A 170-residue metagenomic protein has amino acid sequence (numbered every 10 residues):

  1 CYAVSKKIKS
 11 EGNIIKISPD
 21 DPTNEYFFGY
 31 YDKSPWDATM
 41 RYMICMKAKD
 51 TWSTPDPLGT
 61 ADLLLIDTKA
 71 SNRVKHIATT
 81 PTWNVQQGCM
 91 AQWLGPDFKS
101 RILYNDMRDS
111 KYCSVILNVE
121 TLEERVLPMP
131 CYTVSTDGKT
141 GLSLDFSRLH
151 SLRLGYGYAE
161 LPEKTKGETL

Functional and structural regions predicted by a protein language model:
A3-S5: Boundary at the C-terminal end of the N-terminal hydrophobic targeting segment
K7-G29, L64-Q87, V119-P130: Multi-bladed beta-propeller domains
S10, F27, P57, R153-G155 (+1 more regions): Intrinsically disordered, low-complexity segments enriched in small/polar residues
I15-A61: Beta-strand-rich domains and repeat architectures in extracellular enzymes and scaffolds, especially beta-propellers
F28-D32, D50, D56-M107, Y112: Blade-loop segments of beta-propeller domains
T39, D67-K69, D137: A short, structured loop/turn motif at beta-sheet edges
T82-L170: Asp-box/WD-like beta-propeller blade repeats and closely related beta-sheet repeat scaffolds
